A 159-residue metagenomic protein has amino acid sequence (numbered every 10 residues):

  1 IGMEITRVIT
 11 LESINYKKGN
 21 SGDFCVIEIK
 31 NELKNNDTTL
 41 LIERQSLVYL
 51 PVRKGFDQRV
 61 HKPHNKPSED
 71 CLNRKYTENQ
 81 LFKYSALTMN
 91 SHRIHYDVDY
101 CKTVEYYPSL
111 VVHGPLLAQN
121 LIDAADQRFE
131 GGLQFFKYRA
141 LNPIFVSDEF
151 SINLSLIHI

Functional and structural regions predicted by a protein language model:
I1-K18, C25, Y107, H113-N153: Hydrophobic beta-strand-centered segment that forms part of the acyl-chain substrate-binding groove
L11-N15, L33-N35, L47-P51: Beta-strand elements of well-folded, non-transmembrane domains
S21-I27, S46: "Short basic amphipathic alpha-helical interaction patches in structured regions
C25-N36: A short beta-strand signature
L40-E43: A structural microfeature
L47-V112: Catalytic strand-loop segment that frames the active site of acyl-thioester-processing enzymes
I157-I159: Conserved small/polar residues in nucleotide/adenosyl-binding loops
